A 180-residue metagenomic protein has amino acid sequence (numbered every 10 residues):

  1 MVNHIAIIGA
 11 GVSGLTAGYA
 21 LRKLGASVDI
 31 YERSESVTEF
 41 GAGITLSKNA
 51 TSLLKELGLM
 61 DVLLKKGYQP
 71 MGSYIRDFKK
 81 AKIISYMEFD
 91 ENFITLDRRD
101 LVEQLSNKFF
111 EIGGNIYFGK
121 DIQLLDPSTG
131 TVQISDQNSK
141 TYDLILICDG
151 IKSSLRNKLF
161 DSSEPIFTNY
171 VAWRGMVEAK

Functional and structural regions predicted by a protein language model:
M1-S13: Beta1/beta-strand and adjacent pyrophosphate-binding region of the FAD-binding site in flavoprotein oxidoreductases
V2-I5, S47-E178: Conserved N-terminal helical subregion
A10, R33, E178: Cofactor-binding loop segments of dinucleotide-utilizing enzymes, especially the Rossmann-like FAD- and NAD(P)+-binding
S13, S36, K152: Conserved Rossmann-like nucleotide-cofactor binding loop
A17-A26, L53-E56: A short, Lys/Arg-enriched amphipathic alpha-helix followed by its capping loop at the start of a domain
Y19-A20, A42-G43, N157-F160: Short amphipathic alpha-helical segments
R22-G41: Glycine-rich FAD pyrophosphate-binding loop
S34-V37, D90, K180: A short, flexible beta-alpha/helix-coil linker loop
